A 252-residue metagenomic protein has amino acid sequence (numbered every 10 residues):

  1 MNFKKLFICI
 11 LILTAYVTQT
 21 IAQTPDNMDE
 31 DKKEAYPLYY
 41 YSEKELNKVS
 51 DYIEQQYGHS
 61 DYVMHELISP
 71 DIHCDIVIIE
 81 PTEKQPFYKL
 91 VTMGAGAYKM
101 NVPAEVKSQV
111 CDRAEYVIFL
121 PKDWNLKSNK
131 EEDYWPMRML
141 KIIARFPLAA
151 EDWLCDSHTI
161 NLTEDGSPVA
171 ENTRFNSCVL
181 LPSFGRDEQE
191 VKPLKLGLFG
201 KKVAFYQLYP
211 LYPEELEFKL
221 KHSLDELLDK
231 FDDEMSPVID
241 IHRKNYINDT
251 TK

Functional and structural regions predicted by a protein language model:
M1-K5: Positively charged n-region of N-terminal signal peptides that target proteins for export
L6-T14: Sec-dependent N-terminal signal peptides
T18-A22: Sec/Tat signal peptide C-region and signal peptidase I cleavage site
Q23-N101, K107-D112, Y116-K252: Acidic, proline/glycine-rich low-complexity IDRs
